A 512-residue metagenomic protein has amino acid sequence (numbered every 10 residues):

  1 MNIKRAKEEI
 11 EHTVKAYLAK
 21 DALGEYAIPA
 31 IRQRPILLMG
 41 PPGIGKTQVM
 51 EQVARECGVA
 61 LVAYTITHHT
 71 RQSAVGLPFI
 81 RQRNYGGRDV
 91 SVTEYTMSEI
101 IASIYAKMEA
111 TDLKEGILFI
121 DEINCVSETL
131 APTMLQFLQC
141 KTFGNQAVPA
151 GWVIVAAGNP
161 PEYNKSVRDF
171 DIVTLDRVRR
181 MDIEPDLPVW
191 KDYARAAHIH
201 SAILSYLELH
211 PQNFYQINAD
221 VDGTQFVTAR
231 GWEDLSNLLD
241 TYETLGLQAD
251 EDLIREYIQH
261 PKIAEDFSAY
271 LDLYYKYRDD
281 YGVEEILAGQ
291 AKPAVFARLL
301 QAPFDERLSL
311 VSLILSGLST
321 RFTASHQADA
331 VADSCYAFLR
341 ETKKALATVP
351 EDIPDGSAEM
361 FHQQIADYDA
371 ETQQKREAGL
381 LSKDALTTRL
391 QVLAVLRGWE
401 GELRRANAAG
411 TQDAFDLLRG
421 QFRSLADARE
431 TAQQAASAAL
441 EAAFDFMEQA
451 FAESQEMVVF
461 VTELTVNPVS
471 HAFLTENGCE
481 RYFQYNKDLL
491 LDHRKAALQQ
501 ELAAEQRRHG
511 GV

Functional and structural regions predicted by a protein language model:
M1-Q212, D220: AAA+ P-loop NTPase catalytic core and its hallmark functional loops
N2, E184-D186, E243, P303-F304 (+2 more regions): Alpha-helix capping and helix-coil boundary motifs
E25-R34, G43-K46, Y242-Y257, V512: Conserved, well-structured beta-alpha core segment at the onset of a catalytic domain
P35-L37, C57-H68, I80, D89-G116 (+12 more regions): Conformational switch/transducer regions in large eukaryotic molecular machines and scaffolds
A196-D355, E359: Alpha-helical lid/collar subdomain of P-loop NTPases
L300-V512: Terminal-proximal interaction/regulatory segments of ATP-powered molecular machines
